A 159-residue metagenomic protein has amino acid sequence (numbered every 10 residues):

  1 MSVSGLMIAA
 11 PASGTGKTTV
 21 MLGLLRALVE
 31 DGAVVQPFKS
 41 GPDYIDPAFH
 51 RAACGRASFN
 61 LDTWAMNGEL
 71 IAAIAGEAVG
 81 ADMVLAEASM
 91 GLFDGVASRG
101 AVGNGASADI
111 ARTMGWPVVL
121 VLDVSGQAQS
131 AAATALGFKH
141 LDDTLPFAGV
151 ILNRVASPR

Functional and structural regions predicted by a protein language model:
S2-T15, T19, L25-M114, V118 (+2 more regions): ATP-dependent carboxylate-amine ligase catalytic core
V155: Flexible loop residues that form catalytic and substrate-binding hotspots at small-molecule/glycan-binding clefts
